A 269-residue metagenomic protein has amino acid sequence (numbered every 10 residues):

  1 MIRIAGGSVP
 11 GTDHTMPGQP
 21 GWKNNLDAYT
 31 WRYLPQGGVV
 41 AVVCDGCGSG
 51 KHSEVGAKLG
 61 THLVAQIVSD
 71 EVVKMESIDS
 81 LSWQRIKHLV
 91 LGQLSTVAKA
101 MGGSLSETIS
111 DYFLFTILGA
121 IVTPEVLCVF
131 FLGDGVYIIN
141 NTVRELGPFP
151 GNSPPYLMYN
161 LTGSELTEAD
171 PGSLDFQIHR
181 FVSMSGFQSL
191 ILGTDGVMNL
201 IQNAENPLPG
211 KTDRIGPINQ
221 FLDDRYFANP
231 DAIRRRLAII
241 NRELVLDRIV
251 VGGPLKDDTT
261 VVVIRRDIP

Functional and structural regions predicted by a protein language model:
M1-Q66, G135, Q177-R180, L255-K256: N-terminal entry segment of metal-dependent catalytic domains or homologous docking segments
A5-K23, S95-T108, I139-S185, I240-D247: PP2C/PPM family metal-dependent serine/threonine protein phosphatase catalytic domain, recognizing the conserved
A41-C44, F130-L132, I191-G193: Short hydrophobic beta-strand that contains or immediately precedes a catalytic carboxylate
K51-S53, I139-N140, L200-Q202: Short helix/loop capping segments that flank catalytic or ligand/cofactor-binding pockets
V55-L59, R144, N206-P209: Short Gly/aromatic-enriched secondary-structure transition segments
L63-A98, P209-I240: Helix-loop-helix
E76-I138, D175-M184, I249-K256, I264: Catalytic core of PPM/PP2C metal-dependent serine/threonine phosphatase domains
A169-P269: C-terminal catalytic subdomain
